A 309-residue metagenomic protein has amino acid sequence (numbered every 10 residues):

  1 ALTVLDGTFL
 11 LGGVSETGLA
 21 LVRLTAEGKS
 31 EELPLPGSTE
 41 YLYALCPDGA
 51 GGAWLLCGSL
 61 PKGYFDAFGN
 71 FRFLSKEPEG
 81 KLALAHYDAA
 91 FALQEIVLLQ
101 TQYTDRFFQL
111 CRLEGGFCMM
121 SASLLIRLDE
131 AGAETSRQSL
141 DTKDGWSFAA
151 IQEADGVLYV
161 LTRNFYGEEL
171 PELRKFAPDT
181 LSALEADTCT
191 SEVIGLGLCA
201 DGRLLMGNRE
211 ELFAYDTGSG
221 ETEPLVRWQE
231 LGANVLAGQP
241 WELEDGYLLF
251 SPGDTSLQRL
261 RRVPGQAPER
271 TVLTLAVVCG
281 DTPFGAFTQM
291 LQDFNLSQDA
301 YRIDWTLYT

Functional and structural regions predicted by a protein language model:
A1-T3, T39-D48, Q102-L113, K143-A154 (+2 more regions): Repeated scaffold domains used in trafficking and secretory/extracellular systems, primarily beta-propellers
T3, G7-V14, G51-D66, N70-S75 (+5 more regions): Short beta-strand elements that form the blades of beta-propeller/WD-repeat-like and other beta-sheet-rich scaffold
G13-A20, T39-A44, S59-G63: Post-signal peptide N-terminal segment of secreted/secretory-pathway proteins
L19-P36, F65, G69-Q100, L124-D141 (+3 more regions): Surface-exposed loop/turn elements that mediate protein-protein interactions on large endomembrane-trafficking
L93, F108, E114-G115, M119 (+7 more regions): Large, well-folded core regions of big proteins
A237-A267: Blade-level signature of beta-propeller repeat domains, shared across WD40, Kelch, NHL, RCC1 and BNR/Asp-box propellers
V272-L275, C279-T309: Early extracytoplasmic/lumenal segment of secretory-pathway proteins
